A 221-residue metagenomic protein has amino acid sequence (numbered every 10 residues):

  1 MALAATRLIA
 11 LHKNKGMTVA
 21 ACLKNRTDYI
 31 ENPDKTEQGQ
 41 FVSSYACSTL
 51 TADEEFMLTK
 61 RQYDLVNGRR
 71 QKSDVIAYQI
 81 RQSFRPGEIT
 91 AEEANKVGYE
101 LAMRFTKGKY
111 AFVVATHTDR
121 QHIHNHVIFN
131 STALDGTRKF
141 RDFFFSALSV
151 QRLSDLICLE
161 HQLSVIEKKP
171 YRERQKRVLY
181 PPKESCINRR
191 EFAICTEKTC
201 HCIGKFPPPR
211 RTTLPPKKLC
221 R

Functional and structural regions predicted by a protein language model:
M1-R221: N-terminal nicking endonuclease/strand-transfer module with a His-rich metal-binding environment and a catalytic Tyr
